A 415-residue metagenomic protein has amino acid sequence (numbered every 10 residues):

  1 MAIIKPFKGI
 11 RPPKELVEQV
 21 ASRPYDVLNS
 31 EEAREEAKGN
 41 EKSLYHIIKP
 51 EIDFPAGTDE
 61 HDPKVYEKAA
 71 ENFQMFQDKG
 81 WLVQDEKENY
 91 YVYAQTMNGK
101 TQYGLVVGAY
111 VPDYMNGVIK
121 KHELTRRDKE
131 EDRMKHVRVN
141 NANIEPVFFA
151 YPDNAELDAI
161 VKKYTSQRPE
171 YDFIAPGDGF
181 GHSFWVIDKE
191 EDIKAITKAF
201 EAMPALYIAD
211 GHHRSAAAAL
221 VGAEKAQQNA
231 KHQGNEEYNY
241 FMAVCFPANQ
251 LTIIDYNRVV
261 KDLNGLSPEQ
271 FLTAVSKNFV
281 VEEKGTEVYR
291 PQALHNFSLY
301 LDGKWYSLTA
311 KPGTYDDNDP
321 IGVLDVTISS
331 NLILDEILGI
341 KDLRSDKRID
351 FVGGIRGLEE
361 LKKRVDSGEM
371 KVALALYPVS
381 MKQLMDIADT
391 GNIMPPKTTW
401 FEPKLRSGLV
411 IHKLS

Functional and structural regions predicted by a protein language model:
M1-S415: Surface-exposed, charge/polar-rich loops and edge strands
